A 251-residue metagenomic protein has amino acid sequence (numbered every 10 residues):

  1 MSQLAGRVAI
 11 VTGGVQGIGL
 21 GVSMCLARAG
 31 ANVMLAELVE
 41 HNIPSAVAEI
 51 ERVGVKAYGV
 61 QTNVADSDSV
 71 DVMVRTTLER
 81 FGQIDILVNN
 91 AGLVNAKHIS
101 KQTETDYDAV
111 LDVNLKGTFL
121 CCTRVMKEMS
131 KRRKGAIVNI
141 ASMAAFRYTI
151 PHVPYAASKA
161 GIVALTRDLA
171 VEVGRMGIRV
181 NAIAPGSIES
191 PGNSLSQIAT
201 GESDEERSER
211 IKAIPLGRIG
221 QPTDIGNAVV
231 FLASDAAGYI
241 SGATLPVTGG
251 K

Functional and structural regions predicted by a protein language model:
Q3, F81, R218-V247: C-terminal substrate-recognition "lid" of short-chain dehydrogenase/reductases
V8, V15-G17: Conserved glycine-rich cofactor-binding loop
H98-I99, T103-L111, R210: Substrate-binding pocket helix/loop in short-chain dehydrogenase/reductase
Q102, Y148-A156, D168, S196: Active-site loop-to-helix junction immediately N-terminal to the catalytic Tyr of the SDR YXXXK motif in Rossmann-fold
C122, S158, T166: Active-site helix of classical SDR
K127, V171-R175, G238: Alpha-helical segment proximal to the catalytic Tyr-Lys
S142: Residue(s) in the substrate-gating loop at a strand-loop-helix junction that position the organic substrate next
